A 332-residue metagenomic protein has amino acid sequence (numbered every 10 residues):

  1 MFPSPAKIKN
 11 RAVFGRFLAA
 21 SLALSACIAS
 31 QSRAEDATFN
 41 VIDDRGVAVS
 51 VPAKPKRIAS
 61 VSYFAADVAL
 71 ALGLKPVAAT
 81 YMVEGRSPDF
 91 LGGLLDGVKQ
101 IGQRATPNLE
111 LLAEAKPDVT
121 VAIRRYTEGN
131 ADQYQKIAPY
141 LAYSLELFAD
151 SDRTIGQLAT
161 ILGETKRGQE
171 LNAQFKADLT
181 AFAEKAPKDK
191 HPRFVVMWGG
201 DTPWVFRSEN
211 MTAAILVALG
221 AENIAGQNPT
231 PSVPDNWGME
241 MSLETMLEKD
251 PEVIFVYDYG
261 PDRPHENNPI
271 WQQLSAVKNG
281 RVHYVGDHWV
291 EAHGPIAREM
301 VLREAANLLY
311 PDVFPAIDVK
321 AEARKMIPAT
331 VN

Functional and structural regions predicted by a protein language model:
F2-A19: Bacterial N-terminal signal peptides that target proteins for export
F2-P5, L24, A29-F64, K166-M197 (+1 more regions): Bacterial Sec-exported substrate-binding components of ABC uptake systems
Y63-L111, A115: A short, structured surface patch at a secondary-structure boundary
R86, F206-W237: Alpha-helical, coiled-coil/dimerization segments enriched in small aliphatic residues
S87, T127, S144-Q157, I161 (+2 more regions): Extracytoplasmic ligand-binding site segments that recognize negatively charged/polar headgroups
L109, K116-A122, P139, L243-M246 (+1 more regions): Proline-aspartate-enriched helix->loop->beta-strand connector
A218, I224-G226, P234-D258: Ligand-binding pocket segment of bilobal, Venus flytrap-like solute-binding proteins
V256-N332: Structured C-terminal subdomain patch of bacterial secreted/periplasmic proteins
